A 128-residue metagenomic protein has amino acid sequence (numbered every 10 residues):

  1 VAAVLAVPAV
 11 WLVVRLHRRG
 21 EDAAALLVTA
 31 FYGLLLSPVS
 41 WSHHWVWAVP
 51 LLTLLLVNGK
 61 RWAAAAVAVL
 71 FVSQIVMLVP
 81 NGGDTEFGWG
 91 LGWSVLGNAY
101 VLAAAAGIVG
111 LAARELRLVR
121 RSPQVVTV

Functional and structural regions predicted by a protein language model:
V1-L36: Aromatic/glycine/proline-enriched transmembrane-helix motif characteristic of membrane-embedded glycan-assembly enzymes
V4-P8, V28-Y32, A48, A66-S73 (+1 more regions): Lipid-exposed faces of alpha-helical membrane segments in multi-pass integral membrane proteins
R15, W45, V49-L51, W93 (+1 more regions): Short, isolated positions within intrinsically disordered regulatory regions of eukaryotic proteins
D22-A23, S42-V46, R61-A65: Short, aromatic-rich membrane-interface segments at the entry and exit of alpha-helical transmembrane domains
L35, S42-V57, V101: Hydrophobic/aromatic-rich transmembrane helices and adjacent perimembrane loops
V39, H43-W45, F87, L91: Short, low-complexity intrinsically disordered segments
L54-V128: Aromatic-enriched
